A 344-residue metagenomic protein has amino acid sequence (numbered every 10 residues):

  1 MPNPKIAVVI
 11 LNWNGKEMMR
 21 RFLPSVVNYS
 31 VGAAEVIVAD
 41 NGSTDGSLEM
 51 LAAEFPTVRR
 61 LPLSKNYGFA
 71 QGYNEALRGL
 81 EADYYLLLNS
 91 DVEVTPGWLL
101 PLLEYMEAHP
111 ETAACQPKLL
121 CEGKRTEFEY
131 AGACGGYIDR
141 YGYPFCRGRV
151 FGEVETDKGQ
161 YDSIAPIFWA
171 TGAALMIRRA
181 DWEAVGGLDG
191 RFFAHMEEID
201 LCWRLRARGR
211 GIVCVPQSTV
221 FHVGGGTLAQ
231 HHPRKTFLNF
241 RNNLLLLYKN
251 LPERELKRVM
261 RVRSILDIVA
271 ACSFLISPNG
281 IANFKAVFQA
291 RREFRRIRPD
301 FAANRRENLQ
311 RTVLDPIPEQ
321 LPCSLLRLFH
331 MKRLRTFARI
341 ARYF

Functional and structural regions predicted by a protein language model:
V9, R208-L334: Active-site-adjacent helix/loop segment of glycosyltransferases that harbors family-specific signature motifs
P24-A33: Short, acidic, metal-binding catalytic loop of nucleotide-sugar glycosyltransferases
S25, D40-E49, K65: A conserved acidic beta->alpha catalytic loop
A33-G42, L61-L63: Short beta-strand/loop segment that forms part of the nucleotide-sugar
P62-L80, S90-V92, P101: Glycine-rich, basic loop-to-helix element that forms the pyrophosphate-binding segment of sugar-nucleotide handling
Y85: Short aromatic/hydrophobic "clamp" motif used to bind/position activated sugar donors
E93-Y143: Conserved donor NDP-sugar-binding/catalytic core segment of glycosyltransferases
D162-T219: A short, conserved alpha-helix in the catalytic core of glycosyltransferases
